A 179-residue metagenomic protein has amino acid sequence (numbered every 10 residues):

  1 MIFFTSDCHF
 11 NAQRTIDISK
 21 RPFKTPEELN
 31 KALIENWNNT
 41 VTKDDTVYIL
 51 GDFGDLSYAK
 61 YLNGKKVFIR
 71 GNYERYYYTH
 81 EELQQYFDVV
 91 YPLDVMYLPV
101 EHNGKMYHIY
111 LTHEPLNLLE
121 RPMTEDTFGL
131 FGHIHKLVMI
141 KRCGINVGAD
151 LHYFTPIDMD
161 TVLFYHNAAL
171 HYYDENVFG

Functional and structural regions predicted by a protein language model:
M1-Y58, V147-L151, N167-A169, E175-G179: N-terminal active-site segment of His-dependent metallophosphoesterases
I2, I16-I18, I34, I49 (+6 more regions): Weak global preference for isoleucine
F4-S6, Y48-D52, V67-G71, L111-T112 (+2 more regions): Active-site neighborhood of phospho(di)ester-bond hydrolases with catalytic His/Asp-centered motifs
T25-T42, G64-Q85, H152-H171: A short, conserved beta-to-alpha structural element at the edge of catalytic cores that scaffolds binding
D44, N63-K65, M106, E125-D126: A general structural motif
I49-N63, R70, R75-P92, E120-T124 (+1 more regions): Metal-dependent catalytic neighborhoods of phosphoester/phosphodiester hydrolases
Q84-G179: Conserved beta-sheet core of the metallophosphoesterase superfamily
